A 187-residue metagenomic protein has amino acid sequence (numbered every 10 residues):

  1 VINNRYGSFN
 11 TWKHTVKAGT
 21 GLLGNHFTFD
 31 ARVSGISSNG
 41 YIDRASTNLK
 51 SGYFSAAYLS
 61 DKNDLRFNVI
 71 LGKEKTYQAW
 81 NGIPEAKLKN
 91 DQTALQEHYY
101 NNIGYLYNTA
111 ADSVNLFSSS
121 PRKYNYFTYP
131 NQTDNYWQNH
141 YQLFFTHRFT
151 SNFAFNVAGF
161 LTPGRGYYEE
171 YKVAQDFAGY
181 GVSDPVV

Functional and structural regions predicted by a protein language model:
Y6-S37, I42-N81, E85-N90, Y141-F145: Transmembrane beta-barrel wall of Gram-negative outer-membrane proteins
R66-Q142, E169-V187: Acidic/polar loop-and-plug regions of large Gram-negative outer-membrane beta-barrel proteins
V157: Active-site loops and adjacent core secondary-structure elements that bind or stabilize anionic groups
